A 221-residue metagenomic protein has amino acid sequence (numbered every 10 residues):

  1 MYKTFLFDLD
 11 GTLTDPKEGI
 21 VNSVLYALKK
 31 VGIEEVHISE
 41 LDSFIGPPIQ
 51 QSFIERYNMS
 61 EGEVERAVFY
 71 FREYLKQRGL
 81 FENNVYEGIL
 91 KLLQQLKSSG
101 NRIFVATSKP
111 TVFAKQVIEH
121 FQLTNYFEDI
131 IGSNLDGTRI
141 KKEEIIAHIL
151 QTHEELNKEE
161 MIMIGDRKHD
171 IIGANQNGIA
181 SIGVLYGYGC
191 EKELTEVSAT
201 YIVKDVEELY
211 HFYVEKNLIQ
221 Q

Functional and structural regions predicted by a protein language model:
M1-S43: Active-site neighborhood of HAD-like aspartate-dependent phosphohydrolases
T4, K142-I171: Conserved Lys-Pro-Asp/Glu-containing loop-to-beta segment of HAD-superfamily phosphomonoesterases, centered on
V24, L92-I118: Substrate-recognition element of Asp-dependent hydrolases with the DxDx(T/V) motif
A27-L28, P48-E61, V117-H120, I145-Q151: Helix-loop "lid/cap" segments that line or gate small-molecule binding pockets
E34, T124-E128, V203: Conserved H-loop
I54-L90, S99: Metal-dependent phosphoesterase signature
T124-R139: A short, structured active-site edge motif that brings together acidic residues
M163-Y201: Acidic, Mg2+-coordinating phosphoryl-transfer loop and its flanking beta/alpha structural elements, shared across
